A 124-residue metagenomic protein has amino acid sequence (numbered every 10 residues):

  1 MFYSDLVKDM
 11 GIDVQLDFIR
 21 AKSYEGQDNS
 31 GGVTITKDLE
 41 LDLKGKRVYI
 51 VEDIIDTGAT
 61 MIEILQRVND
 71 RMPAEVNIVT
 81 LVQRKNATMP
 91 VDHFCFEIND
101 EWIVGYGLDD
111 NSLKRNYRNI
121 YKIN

Functional and structural regions predicted by a protein language model:
M1-N124: PRPP-associated nucleotide enzymes
